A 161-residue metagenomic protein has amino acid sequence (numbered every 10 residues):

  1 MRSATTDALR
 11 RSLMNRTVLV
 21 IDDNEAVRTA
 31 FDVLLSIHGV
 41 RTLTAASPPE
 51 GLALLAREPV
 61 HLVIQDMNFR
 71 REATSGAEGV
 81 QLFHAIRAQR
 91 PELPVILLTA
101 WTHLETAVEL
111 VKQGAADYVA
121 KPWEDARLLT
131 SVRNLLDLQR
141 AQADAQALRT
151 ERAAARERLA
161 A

Functional and structural regions predicted by a protein language model:
R16, E25-L43: Two-component/phosphorelay signaling modules centered on CheY-like receiver
G39-P48, L54, T74-S75: Short hydrophobic/Thr-rich beta-strand motif most characteristic of the beta2 strand and flanking loop of CheY-like
A53, N68, E72-P91, E109: Short amphipathic alpha-helix used as the core "switch/output" element in two-component signaling
E58-F69: Active-site beta3 strand of CheY-like receiver
H103-E105, V119-R133: C-terminal output helix
R127-A161: Flexible nucleotide-interacting loop at or near the entrance of a catalytic core
